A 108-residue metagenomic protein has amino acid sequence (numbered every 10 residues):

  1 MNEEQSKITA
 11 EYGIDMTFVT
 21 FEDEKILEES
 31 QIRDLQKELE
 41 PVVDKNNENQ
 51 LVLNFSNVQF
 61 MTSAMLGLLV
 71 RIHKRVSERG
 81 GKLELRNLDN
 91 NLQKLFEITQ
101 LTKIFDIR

Functional and structural regions predicted by a protein language model:
E4-S6, A10-K37: STAS-typified acidic loop motif
K25-I104: Amphipathic alpha-helical interaction surfaces in cytosolic regulatory modules
D106-R108: Short acidic-hydrophobic, aromatic-tinged amphipathic segments that line or gate anion-handling sites
